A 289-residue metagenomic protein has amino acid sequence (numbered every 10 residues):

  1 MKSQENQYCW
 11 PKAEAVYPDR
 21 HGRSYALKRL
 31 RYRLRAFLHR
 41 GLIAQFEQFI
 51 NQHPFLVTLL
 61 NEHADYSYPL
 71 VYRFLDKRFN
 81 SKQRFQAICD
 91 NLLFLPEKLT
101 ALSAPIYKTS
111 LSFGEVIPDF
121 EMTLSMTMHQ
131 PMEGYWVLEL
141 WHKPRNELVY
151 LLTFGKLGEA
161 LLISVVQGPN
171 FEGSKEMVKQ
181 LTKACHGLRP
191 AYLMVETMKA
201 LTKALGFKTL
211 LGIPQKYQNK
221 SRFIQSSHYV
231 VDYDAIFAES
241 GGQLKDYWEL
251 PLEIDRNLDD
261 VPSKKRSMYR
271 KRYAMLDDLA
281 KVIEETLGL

Functional and structural regions predicted by a protein language model:
M1-Q180, S267-L289: Non-catalytic substrate-recognition and accessory regions of acyl/acetyltransferase enzymes
L148-L151, G155-L244: Acyl-donor binding region in acyl/amide transferases
Q215-M275, V282: Active-site/acyl-donor-binding loops of N-acyltransferases
